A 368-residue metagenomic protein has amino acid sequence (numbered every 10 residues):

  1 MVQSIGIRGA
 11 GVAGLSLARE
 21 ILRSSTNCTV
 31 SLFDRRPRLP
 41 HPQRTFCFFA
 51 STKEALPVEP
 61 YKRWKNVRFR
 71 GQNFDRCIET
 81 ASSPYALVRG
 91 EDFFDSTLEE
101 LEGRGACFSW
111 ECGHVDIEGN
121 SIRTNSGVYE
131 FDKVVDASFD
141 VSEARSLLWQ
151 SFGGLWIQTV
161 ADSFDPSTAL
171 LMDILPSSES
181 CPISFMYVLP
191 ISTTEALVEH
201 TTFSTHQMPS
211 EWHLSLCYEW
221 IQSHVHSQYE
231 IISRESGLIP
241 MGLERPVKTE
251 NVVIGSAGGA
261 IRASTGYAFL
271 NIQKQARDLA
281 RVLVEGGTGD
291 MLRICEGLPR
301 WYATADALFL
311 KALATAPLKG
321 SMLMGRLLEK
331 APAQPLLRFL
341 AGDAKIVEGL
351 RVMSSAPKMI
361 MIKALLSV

Functional and structural regions predicted by a protein language model:
V2-S31: N-terminal Rossmann-like FAD-binding beta1-loop-alpha1 element of flavoenzymes
A10, E20, R104-Y229, G242-V247: Predominantly flavin-linked oxidoreductase catalytic cores and closely associated redox partners
E20-T26, S31-F74, G153: N-terminal FAD cofactor-binding segment of flavoenzymes
A50-E111, G119-N120: A conserved beta-strand/loop capping segment in the N-terminal third of enzymes that catalyze redox or closely related
S177-I183, S236-I254, A263, A312-L318 (+1 more regions): FAD-binding beta-loop-beta segment adjacent to the flavin cofactor pocket
H206-E235, V252, K274-G297: Flavin-binding catalytic cores
A257-L279: A conserved FAD-binding loop/helix module that cradles the flavin
R277-V368: C-terminal helical "tail/cap" subdomain of flavin- and related membrane-associated enzymes
